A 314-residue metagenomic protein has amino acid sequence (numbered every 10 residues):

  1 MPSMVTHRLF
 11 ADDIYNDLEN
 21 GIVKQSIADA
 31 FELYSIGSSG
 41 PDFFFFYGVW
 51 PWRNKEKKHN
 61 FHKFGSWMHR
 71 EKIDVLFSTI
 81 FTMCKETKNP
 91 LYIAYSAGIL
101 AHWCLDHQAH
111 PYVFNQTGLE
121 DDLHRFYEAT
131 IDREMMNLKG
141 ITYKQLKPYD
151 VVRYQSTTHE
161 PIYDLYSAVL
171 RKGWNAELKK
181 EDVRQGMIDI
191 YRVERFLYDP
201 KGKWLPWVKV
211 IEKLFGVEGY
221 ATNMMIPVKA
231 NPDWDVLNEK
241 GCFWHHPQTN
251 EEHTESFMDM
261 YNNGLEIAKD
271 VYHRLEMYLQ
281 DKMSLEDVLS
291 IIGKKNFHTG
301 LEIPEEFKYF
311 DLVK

Functional and structural regions predicted by a protein language model:
M1-G98, W103-K314: N-terminal leader/auxiliary helical segments
